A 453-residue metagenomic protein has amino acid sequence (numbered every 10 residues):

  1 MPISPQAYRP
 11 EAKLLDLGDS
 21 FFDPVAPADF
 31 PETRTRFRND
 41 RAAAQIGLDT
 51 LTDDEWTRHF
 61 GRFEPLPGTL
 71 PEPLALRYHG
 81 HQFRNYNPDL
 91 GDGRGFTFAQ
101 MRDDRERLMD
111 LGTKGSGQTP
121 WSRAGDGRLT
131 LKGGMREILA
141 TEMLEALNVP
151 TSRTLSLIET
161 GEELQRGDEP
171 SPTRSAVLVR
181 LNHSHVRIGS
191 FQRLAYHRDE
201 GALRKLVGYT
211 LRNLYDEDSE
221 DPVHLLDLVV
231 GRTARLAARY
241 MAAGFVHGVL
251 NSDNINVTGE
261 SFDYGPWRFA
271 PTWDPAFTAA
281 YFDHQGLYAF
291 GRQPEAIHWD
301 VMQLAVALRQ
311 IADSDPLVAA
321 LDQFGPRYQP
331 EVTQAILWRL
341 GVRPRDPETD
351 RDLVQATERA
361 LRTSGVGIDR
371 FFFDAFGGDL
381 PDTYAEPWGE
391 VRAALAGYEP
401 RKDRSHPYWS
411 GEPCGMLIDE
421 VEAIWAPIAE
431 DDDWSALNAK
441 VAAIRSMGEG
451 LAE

Functional and structural regions predicted by a protein language model:
M1-Y78, H284-E453: Regulatory N- and C-terminal appendages and interdomain linkers associated with kinase/kinase-like NTP transferase
A12-G18, M109-P120, V207-L211, T272-F282 (+1 more regions): Active-site-adjacent bridging/hinge elements
A26-A28, D126-R128, V223-H224: Short, contiguous strand/loop micro-motifs
E32-T35, R41-T52, R62-S219, E260 (+4 more regions): Conserved ATP-binding subdomain of kinase catalytic cores across diverse folds
R58, E159-T160, I255: Positions that flank functional sites
D103-R105, S261-W273, D379-A396: An acidic intrinsically disordered interaction segment
G133-G134, E163-H247, T258-P347: ATP-dependent phospho-/nucleotidyl transfer catalytic cores
V249-L250, I255: Hydrophobic HxD+1 residue recognition
